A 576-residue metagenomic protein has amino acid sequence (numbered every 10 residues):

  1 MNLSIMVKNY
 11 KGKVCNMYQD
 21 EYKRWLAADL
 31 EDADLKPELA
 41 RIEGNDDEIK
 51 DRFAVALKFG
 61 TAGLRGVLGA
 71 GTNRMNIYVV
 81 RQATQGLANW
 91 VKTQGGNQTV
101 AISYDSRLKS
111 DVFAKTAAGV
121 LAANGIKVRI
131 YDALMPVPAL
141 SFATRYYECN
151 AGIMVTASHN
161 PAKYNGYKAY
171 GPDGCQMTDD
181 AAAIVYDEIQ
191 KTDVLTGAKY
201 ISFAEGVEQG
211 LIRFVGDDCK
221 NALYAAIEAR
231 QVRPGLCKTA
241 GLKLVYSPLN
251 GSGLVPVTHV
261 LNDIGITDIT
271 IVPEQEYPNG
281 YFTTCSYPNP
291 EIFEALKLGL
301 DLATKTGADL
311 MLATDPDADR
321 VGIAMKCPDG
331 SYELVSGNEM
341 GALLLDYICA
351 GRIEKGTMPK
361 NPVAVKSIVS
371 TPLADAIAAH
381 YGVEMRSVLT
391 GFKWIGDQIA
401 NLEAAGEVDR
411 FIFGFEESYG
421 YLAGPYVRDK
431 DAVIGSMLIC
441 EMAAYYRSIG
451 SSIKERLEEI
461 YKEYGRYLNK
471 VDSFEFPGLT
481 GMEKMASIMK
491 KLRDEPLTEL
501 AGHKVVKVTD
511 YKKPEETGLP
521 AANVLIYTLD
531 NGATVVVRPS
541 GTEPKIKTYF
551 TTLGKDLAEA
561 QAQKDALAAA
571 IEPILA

Functional and structural regions predicted by a protein language model:
N2-N16: Short, Lys/Arg-enriched N-terminal segments with co-localized hydrophobic residues within the first ~10-30 amino acids
Y10, Y22-A117, N124, G206-V207 (+2 more regions): An N-terminal, well-structured beta->alpha segment
E48-L57, N165-A295, L302-A303: Gly/Ser/Thr-enriched, mixed-charge loops and adjacent short helices that form phosphate/oxyanion-binding elements
F53-N73, A157-S158, L244, P248-V260 (+4 more regions): Conserved phosphate/anionic-ligand binding catalytic regions in large, soluble enzymes, centered on
A101-Y164, G265-G322: N-terminal small/polar loop signature for handling phosphorylated ligands or for N-terminal nucleophile
V112-L121, Y164-G171, D319-N338, A374: Short Gly/Thr/Asp-enriched flexible loops that form oxyanion-binding sites at enzyme active sites
Y170-Y200, N338-N361, K366-I377, A432: Glycine-rich phosphate-binding loop plus the immediately following alpha-helix
T304, A308-L310, S331-E333, G351-R538 (+3 more regions): Phosphate-binding and adjacent anionic-ligand microenvironments
